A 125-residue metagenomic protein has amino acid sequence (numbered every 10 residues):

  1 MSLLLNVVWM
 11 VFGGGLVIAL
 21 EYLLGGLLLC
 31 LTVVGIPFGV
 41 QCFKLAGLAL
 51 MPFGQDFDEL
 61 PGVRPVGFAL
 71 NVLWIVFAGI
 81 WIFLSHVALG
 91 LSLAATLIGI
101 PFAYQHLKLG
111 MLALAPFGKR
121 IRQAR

Functional and structural regions predicted by a protein language model:
M1-R125: Juxtamembrane, membrane-proximal amphipathic segments and lipid-exposed surfaces of hairpin/multipass modules
